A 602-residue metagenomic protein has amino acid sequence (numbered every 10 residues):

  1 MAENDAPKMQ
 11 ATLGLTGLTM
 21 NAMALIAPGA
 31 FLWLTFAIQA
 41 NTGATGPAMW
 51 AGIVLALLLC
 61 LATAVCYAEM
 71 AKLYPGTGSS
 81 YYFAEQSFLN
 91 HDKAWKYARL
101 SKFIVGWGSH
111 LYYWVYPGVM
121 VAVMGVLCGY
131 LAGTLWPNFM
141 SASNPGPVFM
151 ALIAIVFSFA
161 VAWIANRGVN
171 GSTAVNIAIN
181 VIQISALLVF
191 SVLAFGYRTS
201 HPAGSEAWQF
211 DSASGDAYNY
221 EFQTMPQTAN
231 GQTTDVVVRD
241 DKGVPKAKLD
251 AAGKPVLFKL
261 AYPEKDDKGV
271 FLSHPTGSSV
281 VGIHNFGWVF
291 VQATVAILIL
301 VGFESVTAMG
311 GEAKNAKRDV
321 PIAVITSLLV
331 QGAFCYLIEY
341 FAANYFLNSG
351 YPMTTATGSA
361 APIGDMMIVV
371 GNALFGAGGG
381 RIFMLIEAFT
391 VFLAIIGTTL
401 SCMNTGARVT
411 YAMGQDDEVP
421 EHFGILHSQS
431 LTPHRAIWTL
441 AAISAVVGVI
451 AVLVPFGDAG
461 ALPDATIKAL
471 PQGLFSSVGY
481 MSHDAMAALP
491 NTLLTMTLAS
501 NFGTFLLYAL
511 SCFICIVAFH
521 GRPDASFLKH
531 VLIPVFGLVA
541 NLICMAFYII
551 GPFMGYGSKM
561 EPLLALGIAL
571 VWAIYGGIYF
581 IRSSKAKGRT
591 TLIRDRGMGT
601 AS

Functional and structural regions predicted by a protein language model:
M1-L15, G204-Q209, A213-A217, T224-P263 (+4 more regions): Terminal cytosolic tails of multi-pass membrane transporters, especially the segment immediately following the final
E3-V126, I297, S305-V306, P552-A565: Transmembrane helix-boundary motif of multi-pass solute transporters/channels
N4-T12, R167-I177, L300-I338, A407-T410 (+1 more regions): Hydrophobic, small-residue-rich membrane helices and short re-entrant helix-turn-helix hairpins that build
L13, F149-G215, V324-L329, G503-L510 (+4 more regions): Membrane-interface loop-to-helix entry segments
M23-A30, L55-Y67, Q183-Y197, V295-V301 (+4 more regions): Selective recognition of specific alpha-helical transmembrane segments in multi-pass small-molecule
A27, T35, A51, Q183-A186 (+3 more regions): A generic transmembrane alpha-helix motif of multi-pass inner-membrane proteins
T35-I38, L61-P145, F149-S158, W163 (+4 more regions): Hydrophobic transmembrane alpha-helices that form the core helical bundles of multi-pass secondary transporters
Y82-H91, A98, G129-N138, T224-R239 (+5 more regions): TM-loop-TM module centered on a large, flexible mid-protein loop between adjacent transmembrane helices in multi-pass
